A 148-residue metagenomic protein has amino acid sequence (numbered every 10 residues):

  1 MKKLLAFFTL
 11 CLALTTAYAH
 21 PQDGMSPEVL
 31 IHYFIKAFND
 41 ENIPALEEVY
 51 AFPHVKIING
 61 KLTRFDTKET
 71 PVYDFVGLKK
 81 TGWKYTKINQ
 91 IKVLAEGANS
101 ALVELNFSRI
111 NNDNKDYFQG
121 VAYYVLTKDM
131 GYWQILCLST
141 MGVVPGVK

Functional and structural regions predicted by a protein language model:
L4, F8-E48: Short, low-complexity N-terminal intrinsically disordered segments enriched in polar/charged residues
F34, L46-E47, H54, V103 (+1 more regions): Hydrophobic pocket/interface hotspot
I35-D40, A51, V55, V76-K80: Sec-exported extracytoplasmic/periplasmic mature domains
Y50, G60-K61, L105-R109, A122 (+1 more regions): A mature extracytoplasmic/lumenal domain signature
V55-F65, T81: A short gly/proline-enriched turn/hairpin at secondary-structure junctions
V72-D113: Surface-exposed, charged secondary-structure patches
K115-Y117: Beta-sandwich strand segments
Q119-K148: Short beta-strand edge/turn micro-motifs at domain boundaries
